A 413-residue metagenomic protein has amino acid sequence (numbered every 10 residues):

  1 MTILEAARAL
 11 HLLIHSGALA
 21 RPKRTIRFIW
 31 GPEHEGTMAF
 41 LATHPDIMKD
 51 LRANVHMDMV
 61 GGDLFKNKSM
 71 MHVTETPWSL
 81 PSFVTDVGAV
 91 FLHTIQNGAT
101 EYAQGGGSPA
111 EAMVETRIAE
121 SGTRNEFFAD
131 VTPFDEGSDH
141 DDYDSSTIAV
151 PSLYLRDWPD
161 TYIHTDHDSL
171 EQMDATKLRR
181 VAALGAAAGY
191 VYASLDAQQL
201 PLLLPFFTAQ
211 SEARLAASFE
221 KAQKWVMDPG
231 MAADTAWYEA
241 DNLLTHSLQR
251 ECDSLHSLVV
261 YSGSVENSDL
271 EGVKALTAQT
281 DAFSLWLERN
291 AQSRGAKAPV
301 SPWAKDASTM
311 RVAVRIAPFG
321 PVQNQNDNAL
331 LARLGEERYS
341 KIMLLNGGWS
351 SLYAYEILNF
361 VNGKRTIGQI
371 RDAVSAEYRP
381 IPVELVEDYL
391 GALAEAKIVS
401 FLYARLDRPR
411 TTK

Functional and structural regions predicted by a protein language model:
M1-K413: Secretory-pathway/membrane protein signature
